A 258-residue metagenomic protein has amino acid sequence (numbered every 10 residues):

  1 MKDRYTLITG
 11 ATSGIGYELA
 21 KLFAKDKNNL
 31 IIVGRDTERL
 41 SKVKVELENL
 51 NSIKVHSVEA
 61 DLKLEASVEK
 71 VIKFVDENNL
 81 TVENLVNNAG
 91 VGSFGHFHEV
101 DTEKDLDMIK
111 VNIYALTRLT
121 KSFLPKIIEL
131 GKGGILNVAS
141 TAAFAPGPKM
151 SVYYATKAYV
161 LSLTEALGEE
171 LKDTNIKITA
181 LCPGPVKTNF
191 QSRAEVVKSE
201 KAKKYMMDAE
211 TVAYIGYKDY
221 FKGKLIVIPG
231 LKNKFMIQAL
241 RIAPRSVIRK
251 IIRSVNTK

Functional and structural regions predicted by a protein language model:
T12-G14: Conserved glycine-rich cofactor-binding loop
D26-K42: Conserved glycine-rich Rossmann-like NAD(P)H-binding loop of the short-chain dehydrogenase/reductase
N88-S93: Conserved NAD(P)H cofactor-binding loop of Rossmann-fold oxidoreductase domains
H96-H98, K104-I109: Substrate-binding pocket helix/loop in short-chain dehydrogenase/reductase
T120, T156: Active-site helix of classical SDR
S140: Residue(s) in the substrate-gating loop at a strand-loop-helix junction that position the organic substrate next
A180, E200-M236: C-terminal helical subdomain
